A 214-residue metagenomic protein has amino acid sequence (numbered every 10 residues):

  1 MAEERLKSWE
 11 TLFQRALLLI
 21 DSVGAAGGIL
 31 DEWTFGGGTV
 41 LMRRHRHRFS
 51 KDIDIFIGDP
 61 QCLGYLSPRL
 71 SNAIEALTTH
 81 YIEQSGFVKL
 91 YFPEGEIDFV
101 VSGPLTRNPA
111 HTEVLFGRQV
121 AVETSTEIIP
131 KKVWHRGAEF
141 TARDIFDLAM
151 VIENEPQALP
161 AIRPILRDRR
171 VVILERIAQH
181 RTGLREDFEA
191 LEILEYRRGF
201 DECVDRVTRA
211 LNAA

Functional and structural regions predicted by a protein language model:
M1-A214: Compositionally biased terminal segments of proteins
